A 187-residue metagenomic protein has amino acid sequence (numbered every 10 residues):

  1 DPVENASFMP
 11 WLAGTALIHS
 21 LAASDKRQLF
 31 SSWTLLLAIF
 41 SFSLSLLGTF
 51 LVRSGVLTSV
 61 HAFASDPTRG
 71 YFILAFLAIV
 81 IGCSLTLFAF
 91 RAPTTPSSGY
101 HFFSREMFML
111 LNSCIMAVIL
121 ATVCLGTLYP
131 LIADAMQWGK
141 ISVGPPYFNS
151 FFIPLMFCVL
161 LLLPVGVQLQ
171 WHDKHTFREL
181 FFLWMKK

Functional and structural regions predicted by a protein language model:
P2-M9, S59-K187: Contiguous transmembrane helix-bundle modules in multi-pass membrane proteins
P2-S54, T58-L77: Hydrophobic, small-residue-rich alpha-helical packing segments that form membrane-like cores
